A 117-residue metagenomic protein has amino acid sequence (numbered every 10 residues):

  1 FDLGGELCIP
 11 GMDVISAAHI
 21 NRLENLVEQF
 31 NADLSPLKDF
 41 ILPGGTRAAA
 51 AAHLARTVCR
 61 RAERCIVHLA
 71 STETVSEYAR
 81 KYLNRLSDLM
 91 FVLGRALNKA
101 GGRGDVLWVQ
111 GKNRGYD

Functional and structural regions predicted by a protein language model:
F1-D117: Phosphate/pyrophosphate-binding loop motifs in nucleotide- or prenyl diphosphate-using proteins
